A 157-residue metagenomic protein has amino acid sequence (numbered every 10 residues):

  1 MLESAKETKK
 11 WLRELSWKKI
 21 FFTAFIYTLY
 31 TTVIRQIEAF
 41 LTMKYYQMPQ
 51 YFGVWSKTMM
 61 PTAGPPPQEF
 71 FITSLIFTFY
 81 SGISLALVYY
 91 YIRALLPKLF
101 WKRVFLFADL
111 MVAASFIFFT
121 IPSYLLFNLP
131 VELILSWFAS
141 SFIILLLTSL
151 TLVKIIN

Functional and structural regions predicted by a protein language model:
L2-N157: Juxtamembrane/disordered regions of integral membrane proteins
